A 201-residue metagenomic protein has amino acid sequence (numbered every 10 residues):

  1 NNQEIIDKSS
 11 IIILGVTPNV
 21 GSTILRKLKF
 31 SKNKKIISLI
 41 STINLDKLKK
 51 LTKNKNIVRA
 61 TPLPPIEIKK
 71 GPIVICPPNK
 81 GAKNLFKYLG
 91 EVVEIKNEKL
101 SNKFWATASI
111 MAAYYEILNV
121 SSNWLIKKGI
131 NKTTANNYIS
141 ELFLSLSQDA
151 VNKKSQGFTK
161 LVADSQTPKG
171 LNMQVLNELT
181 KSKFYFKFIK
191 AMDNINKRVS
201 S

Functional and structural regions predicted by a protein language model:
N1-I75, N79-G81: Rossmann-like NAD(P)(H) cofactor-binding subdomain of soluble oxidoreductases
N2-Q3, N79, K132, F158 (+1 more regions): Residues at or immediately preceding the N-termini of alpha-helices
I5, G21, N131-I139, L161 (+1 more regions): Small-residue helix-packing motif on alpha-helices
K8, S31, Y88-L89, P168: Structured helix-beta-strand junction loops
G15, M111-Y115, P168-K169: Transmembrane alpha-helical core positions of polytopic small-molecule transporters
K47-N56, G71-K153, N194-V199: Internal alpha-helical scaffold of NAD(P)-dependent oxidoreductase catalytic cores
S140, L144-S201: NAD(P)-dependent Rossmann-like dehydrogenase/reductase catalytic/cofactor-binding core
